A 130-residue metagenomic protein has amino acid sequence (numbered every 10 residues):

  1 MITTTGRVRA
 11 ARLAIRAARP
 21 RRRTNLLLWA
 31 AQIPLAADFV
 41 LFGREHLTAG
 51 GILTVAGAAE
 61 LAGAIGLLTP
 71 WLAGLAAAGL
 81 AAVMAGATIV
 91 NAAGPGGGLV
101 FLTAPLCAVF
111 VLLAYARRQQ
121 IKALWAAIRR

Functional and structural regions predicted by a protein language model:
M1-R44, T69-R130: Extended, low-polarity transmembrane helix blocks
I2, R44-A56: Alpha-helical membrane-anchoring segments
G51-A59, A76-A82: Short hydrophobic alpha-helical membrane-embedded segments
A58-L61, T88: Hydrophobic/small/kink-forming positions within alpha-helical transmembrane segments of polytopic membrane proteins
A62-L68: Generic transmembrane alpha-helix motif of multi-pass integral membrane proteins
